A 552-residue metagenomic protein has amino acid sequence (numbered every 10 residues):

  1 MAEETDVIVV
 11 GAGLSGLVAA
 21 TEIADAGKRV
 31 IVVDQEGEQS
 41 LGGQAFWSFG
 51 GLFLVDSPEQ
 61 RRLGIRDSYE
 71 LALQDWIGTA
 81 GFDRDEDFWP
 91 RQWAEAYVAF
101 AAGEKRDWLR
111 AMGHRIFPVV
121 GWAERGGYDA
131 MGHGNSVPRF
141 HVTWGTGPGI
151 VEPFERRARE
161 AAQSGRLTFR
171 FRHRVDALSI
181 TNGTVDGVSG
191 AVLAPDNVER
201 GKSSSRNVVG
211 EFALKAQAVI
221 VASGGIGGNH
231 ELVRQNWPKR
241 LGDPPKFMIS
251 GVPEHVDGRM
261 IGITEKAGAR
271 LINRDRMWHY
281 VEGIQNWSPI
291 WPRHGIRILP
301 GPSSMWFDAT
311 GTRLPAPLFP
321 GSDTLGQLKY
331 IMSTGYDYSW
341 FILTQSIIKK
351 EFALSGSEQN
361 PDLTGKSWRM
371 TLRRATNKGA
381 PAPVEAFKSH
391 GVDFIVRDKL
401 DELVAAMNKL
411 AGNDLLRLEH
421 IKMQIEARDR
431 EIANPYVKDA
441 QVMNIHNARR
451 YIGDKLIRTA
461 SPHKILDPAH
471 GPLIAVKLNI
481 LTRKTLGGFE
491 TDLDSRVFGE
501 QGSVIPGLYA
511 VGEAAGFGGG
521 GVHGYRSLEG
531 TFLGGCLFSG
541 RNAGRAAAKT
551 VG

Functional and structural regions predicted by a protein language model:
A2-S15: Beta1/beta-strand and adjacent pyrophosphate-binding region of the FAD-binding site in flavoprotein oxidoreductases
D25-F46: Glycine-rich FAD pyrophosphate-binding loop
F46-W76: N-terminal glycine-rich dinucleotide-binding loop that anchors FAD/FMN and/or NAD(P) in oxidoreductases
I65-H133, K399-A427: Rossmann-like flavin
A94-F212, H230-V233, I284, I425-A469: Conserved redox-cofactor binding core of oxidoreductases
D196-W287, E529, L533-N542: Glycine-rich loop(s) and the adjacent beta-strand/alpha-helix scaffold that form part
I261-I263, A267-K409, N413-L416, H420: An anion/pyrophosphate-binding glycine-rich loop and adjacent beta-alpha core in soluble alpha-beta enzymes
N413-G518, V522, R526: A glycine-rich dinucleotide-binding beta-alpha-beta segment and adjacent secondary-structure elements that constitute
